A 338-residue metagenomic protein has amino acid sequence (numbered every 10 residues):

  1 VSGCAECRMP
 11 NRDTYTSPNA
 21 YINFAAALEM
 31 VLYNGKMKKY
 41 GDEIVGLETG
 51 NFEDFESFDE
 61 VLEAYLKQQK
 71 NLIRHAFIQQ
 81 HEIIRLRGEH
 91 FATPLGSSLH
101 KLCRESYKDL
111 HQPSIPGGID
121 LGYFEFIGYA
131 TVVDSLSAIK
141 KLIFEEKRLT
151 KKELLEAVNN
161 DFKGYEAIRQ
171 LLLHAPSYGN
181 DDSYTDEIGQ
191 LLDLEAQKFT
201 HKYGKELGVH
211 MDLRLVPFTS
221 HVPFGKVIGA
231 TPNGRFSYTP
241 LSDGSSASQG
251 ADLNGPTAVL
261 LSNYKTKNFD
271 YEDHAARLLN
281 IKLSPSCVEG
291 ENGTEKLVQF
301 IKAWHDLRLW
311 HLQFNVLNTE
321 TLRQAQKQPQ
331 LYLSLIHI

Functional and structural regions predicted by a protein language model:
V1-I336: Conserved catalytic cores of very large enzyme subunits
